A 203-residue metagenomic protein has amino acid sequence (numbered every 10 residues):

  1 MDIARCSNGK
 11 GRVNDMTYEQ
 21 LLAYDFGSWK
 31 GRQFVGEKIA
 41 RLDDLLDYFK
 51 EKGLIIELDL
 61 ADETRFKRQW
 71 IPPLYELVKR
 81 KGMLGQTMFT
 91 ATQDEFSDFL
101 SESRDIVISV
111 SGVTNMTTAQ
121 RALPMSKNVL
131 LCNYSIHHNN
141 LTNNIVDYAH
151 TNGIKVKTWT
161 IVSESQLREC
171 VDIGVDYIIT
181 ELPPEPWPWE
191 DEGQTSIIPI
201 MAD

Functional and structural regions predicted by a protein language model:
M1-K52, A61, V110-S111, E192-A202: An active-site metal/cofactor-coordinating segment within enzyme catalytic domains
K50-D203: Short loop-to-alpha-helix "cap/lid" segments that border enzyme active sites across diverse enzyme classes
